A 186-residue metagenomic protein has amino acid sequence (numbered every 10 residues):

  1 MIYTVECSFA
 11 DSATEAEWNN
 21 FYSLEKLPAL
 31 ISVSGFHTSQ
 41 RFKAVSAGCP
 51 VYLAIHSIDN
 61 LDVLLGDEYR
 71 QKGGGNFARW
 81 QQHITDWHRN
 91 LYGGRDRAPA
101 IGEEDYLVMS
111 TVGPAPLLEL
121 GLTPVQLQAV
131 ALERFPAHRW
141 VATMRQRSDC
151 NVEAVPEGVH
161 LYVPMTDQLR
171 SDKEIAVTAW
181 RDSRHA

Functional and structural regions predicted by a protein language model:
M1-A186: Macromolecular interaction modules
